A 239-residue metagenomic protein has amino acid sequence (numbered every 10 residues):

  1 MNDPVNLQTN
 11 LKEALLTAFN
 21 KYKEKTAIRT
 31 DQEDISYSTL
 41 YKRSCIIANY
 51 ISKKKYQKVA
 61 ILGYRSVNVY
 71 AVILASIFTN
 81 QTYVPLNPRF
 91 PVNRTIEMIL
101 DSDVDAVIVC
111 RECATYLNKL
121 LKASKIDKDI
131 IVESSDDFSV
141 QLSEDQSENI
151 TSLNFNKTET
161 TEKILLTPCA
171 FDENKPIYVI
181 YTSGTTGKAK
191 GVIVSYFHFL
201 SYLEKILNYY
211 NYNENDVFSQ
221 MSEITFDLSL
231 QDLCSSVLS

Functional and structural regions predicted by a protein language model:
M1-F197, N211: Carrier-protein-dependent adenylate-forming modules in NRPS/ANL systems
K190-S219, E223-S239: Conserved AMP-binding/adenylation subdomain of ANL enzymes
